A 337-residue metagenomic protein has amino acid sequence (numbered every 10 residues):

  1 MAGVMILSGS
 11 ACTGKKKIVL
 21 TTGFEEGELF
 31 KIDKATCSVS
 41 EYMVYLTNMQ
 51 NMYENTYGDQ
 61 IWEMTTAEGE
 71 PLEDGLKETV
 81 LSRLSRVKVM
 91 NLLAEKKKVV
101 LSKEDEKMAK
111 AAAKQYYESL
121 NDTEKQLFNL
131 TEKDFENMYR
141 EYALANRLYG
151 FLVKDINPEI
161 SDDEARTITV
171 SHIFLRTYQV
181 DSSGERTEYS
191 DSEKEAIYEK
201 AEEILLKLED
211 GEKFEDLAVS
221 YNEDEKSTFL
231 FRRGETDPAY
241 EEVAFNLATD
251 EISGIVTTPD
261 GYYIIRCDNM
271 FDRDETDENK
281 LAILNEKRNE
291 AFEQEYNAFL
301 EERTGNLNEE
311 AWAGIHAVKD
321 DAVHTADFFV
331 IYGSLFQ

Functional and structural regions predicted by a protein language model:
M1-E78, E310-Q337: Short, low-structural-confidence N-terminal segments
G14-E25, E124-S192, E235-Q337: PPIase-associated folding chaperone regions across multiple families
T36-S40, V44, M108-A109, E202-L205 (+1 more regions): Solvent-exposed loop/turn and edge beta-strand elements of beta-rich ligand-binding domains
E41, D105, D260: Ca2+-coordinating acidic residues in Ca2+-binding motifs
L46, Y53, L84, K88 (+15 more regions): Sec/Tat-exported extracytoplasmic proteins
M49-T79, L92-E164, Q179, E188-S192 (+1 more regions): Charged, solvent-exposed helices and adjacent loops that form client-binding or oligomerization surfaces
K98-E106, K213-S220, S253-V256: Surface-exposed patches in mature extracellular/periplasmic domains of secreted proteins
E199-Y240, N269, R273-E275: Peptidyl-prolyl cis-trans isomerase
